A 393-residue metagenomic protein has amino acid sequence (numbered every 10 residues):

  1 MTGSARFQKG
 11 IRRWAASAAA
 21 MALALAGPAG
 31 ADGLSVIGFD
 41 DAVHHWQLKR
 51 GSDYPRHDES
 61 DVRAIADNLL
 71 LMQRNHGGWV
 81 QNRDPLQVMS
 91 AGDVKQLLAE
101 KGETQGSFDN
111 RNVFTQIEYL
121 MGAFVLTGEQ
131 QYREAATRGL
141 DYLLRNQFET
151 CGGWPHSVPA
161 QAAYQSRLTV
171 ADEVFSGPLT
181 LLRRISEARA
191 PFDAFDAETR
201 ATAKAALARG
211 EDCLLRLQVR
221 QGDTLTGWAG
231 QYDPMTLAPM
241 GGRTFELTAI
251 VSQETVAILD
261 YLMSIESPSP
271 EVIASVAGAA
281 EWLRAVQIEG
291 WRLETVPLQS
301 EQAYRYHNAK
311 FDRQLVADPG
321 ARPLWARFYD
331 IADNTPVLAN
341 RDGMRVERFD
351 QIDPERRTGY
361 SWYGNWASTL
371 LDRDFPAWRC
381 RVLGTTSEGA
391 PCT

Functional and structural regions predicted by a protein language model:
G3-A18: Bacterial N-terminal signal peptides that target proteins for export
A16-A26: Bacterial N-terminal signal peptides
G27-A31: Sec/Tat signal peptide C-region and signal peptidase I cleavage site
D32-I65, R184-R209, M235-G242, E246 (+1 more regions): Terminal, non-catalytic domain-edge segments
E59, R63-F114: N-terminal carbohydrate-binding/catalytic regions of secreted carbohydrate-active enzymes
A64-G77, A135-G152, K204-D223, S275-R292: Long, well-ordered core segments of solenoidal/helical folds
Q87-F108, C151-V170, M235-L247: A cross-kingdom feature marking solvent-exposed beta-strand/loop segments within repeated, beta-rich binding/scaffold
R133, T137-L140, L144, V158 (+2 more regions): Eukaryote-skewed repeat-based solenoidal scaffolds used as protein-protein interaction platforms, primarily
